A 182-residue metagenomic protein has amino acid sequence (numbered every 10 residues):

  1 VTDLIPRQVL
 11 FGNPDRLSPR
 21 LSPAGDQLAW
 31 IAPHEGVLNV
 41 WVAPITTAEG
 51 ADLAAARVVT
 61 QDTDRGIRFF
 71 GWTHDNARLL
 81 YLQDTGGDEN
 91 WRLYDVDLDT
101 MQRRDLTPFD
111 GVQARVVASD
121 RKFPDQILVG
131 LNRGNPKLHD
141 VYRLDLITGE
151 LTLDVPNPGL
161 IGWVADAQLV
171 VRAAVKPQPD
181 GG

Functional and structural regions predicted by a protein language model:
V1-R16, A43-R68, T73, G86 (+4 more regions): Multi-bladed beta-propeller domains
Q8-W41: Beta-strand-rich domains and repeat architectures in extracellular enzymes and scaffolds, especially beta-propellers
P23-A24, H74-D75, R121-F123, A167-Q168: Residue-level detector of Asp-centered blade-edge/turn motifs that repeat once per structural unit in beta-propeller
G25-L28, A77-L80, Q126-I127, R172: Hydrophobic beta-strand positions that form the internal "hydrophobic ladder" of WD40/Gbeta-like beta-propeller blades
G36-W41, D88-Y94, P136-Y142, D180-G182: Structural motif
F69, Q113-P124, V164, V170: A structural signal for short, hydrophobic beta-strand segments that form beta-sheets in beta-rich/all-beta domains
A167, A174-Q178, G182: Cationic-aromatic interfacial patches
